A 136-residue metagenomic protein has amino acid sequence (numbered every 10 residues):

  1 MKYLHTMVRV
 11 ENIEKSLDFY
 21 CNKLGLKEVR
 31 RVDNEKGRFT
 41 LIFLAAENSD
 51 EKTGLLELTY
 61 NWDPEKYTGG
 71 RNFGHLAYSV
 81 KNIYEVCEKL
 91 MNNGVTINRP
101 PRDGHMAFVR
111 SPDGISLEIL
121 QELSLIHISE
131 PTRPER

Functional and structural regions predicted by a protein language model:
M1-Y3: Extreme N-terminal starter segment of soluble prokaryotic enzymes
M7-T53: Core segments of cupin and vicinal oxygen chelate
N12-E14, N61-S116: Vicinal oxygen chelate
R30, I119-L125: Short beta->alpha transition motifs characteristic of CBS
L44-S49, V109-P112, E122: Active-site beta-strand termini and strand-to-loop segments that position acidic
L55, S116-I119: Short glycine-/small-residue motifs
I126-R136: Single conserved hydrophobic/aromatic residue that forms the stacking wall/gate of nucleotide- or nucleobase-binding
